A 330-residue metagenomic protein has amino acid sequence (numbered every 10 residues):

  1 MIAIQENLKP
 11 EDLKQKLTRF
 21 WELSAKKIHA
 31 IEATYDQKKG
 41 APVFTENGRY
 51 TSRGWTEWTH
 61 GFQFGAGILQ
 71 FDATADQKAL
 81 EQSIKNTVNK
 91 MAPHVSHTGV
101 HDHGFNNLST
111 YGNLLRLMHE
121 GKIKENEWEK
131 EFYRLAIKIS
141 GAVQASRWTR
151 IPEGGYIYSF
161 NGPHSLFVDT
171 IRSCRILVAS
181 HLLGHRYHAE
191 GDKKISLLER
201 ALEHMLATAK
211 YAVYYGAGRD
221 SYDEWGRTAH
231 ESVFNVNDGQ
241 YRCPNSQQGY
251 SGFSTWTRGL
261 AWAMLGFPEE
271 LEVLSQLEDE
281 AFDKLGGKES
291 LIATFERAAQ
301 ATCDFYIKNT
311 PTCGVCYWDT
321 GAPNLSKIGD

Functional and structural regions predicted by a protein language model:
M1-D330: Glycan-recognition and catalytic cores of secretory/periplasmic carbohydrate-active enzymes
